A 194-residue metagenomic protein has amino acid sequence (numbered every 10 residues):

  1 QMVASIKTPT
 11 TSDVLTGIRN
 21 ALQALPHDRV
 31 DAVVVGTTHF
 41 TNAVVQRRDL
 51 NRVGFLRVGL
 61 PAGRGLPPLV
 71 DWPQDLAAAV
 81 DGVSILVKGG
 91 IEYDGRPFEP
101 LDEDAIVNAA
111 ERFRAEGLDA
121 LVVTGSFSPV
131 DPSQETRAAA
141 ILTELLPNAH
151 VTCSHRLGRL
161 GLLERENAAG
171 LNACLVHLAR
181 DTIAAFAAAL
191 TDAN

Functional and structural regions predicted by a protein language model:
Q1-N194: N-terminally biased helix-coil "hinge/interface" segments that flank
